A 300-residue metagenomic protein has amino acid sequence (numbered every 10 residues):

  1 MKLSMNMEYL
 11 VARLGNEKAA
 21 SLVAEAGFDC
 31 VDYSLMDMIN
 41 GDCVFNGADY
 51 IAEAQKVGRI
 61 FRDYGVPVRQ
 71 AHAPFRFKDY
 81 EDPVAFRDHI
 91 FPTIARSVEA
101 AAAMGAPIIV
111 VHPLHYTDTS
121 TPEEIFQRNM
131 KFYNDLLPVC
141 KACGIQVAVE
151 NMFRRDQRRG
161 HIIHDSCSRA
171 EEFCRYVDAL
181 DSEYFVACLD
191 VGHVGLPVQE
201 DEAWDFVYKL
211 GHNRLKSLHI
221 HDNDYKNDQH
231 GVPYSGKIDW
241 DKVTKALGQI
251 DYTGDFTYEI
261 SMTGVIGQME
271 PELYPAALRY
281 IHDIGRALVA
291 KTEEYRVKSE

Functional and structural regions predicted by a protein language model:
M1-S4, Y9-D29, R62, F91 (+3 more regions): Histidine-acidic metal/acid-base catalytic patches
Y9-V11, L35-D37, P74-F77, P113-T117 (+4 more regions): Active-site-proximal loop/turn and secondary-structure-junction residues that shape catalytic pockets, frequently
A19, V57, S97, L136 (+1 more regions): Aromatic/hydrophobic pocket-lining residues that form π-stacking "cages" and hydrophobic walls in ligand
D32-Y33, V68-A73, A106-P113, V147-N151 (+1 more regions): Short beta-strand segments at enzyme active-site cores
S34-G58, T119: Glycine-rich, proline-tolerant flexible connector loops at the mouths of alpha/beta enzymes
D42-C43, Y80-E81, S120-T121, R159 (+2 more regions): Short Asp/Glu-rich motifs
C43-A48, V84-R87, I162-I163, H230-S235: Short glycine-enriched, charge-decorated loop/helix-capping segments at active-site entrances that position
I60-Y64, K78-V186, L196-V198, E272 (+1 more regions): Active-site acidic/histidine proton-transfer and metal-coordination neighborhood in alpha/beta enzyme cores
